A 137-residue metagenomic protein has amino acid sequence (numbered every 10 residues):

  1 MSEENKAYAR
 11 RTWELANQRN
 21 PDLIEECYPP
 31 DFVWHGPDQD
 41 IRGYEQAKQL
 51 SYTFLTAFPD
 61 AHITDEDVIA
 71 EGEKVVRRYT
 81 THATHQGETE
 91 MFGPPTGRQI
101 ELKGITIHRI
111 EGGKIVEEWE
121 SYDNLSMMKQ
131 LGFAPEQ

Functional and structural regions predicted by a protein language model:
M1-Q137: C-terminal and inter-domain tail/linker signature
